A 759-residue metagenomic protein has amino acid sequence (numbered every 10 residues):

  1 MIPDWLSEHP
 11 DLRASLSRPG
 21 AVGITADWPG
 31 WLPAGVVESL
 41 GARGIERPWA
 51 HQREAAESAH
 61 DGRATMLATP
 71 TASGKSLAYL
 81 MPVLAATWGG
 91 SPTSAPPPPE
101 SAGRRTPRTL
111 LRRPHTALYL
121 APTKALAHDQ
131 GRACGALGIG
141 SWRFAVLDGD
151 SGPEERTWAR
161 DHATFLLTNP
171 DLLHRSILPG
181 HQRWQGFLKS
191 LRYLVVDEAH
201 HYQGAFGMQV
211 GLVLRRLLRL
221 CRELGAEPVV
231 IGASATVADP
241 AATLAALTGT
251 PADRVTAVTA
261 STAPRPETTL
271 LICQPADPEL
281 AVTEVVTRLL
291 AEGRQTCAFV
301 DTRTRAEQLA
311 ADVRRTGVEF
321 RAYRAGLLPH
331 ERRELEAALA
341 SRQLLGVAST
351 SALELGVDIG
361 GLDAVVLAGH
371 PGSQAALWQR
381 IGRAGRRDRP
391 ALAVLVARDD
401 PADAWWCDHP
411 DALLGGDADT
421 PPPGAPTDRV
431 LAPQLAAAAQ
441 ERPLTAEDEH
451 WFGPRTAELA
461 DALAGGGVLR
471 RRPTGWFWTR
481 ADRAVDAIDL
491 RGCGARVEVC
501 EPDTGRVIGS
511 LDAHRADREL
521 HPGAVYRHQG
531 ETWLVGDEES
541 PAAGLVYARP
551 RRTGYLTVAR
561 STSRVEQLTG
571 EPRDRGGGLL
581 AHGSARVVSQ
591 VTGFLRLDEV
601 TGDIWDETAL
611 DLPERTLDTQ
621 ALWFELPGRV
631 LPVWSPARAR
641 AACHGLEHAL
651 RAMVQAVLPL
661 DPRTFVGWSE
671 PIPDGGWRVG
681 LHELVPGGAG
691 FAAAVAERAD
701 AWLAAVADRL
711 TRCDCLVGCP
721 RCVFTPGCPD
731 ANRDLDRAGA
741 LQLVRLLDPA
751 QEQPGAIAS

Functional and structural regions predicted by a protein language model:
M1-R53, R63-A64: Helicase-associated low-complexity/disordered flanking segments
T116-A127, V286-V313: Conserved strand-helix element at the start of the C-terminal RecA-like helicase core
G149-R192, A338: Conserved helix/coil segment N-terminal to the catalytic DExD/H
E154-R156, L327-T350: Conserved helicase ATPase core of P-loop NTP-dependent helicases/translocases
H200-S261: Post-DEXD/H (motif II) to motif III coupling segment of the RecA-like Helicase ATP-binding lobe
A241-R303: Conserved interdomain linker/interface between the two RecA-like ATPase lobes of SF2 helicase motors
L344, A375-G424: Conserved segment of the helicase C-terminal RecA-like domain
A391-A393, D399-G416, Q434-T445, A462 (+2 more regions): Extended Lys/Arg-rich polyanion-binding regions
